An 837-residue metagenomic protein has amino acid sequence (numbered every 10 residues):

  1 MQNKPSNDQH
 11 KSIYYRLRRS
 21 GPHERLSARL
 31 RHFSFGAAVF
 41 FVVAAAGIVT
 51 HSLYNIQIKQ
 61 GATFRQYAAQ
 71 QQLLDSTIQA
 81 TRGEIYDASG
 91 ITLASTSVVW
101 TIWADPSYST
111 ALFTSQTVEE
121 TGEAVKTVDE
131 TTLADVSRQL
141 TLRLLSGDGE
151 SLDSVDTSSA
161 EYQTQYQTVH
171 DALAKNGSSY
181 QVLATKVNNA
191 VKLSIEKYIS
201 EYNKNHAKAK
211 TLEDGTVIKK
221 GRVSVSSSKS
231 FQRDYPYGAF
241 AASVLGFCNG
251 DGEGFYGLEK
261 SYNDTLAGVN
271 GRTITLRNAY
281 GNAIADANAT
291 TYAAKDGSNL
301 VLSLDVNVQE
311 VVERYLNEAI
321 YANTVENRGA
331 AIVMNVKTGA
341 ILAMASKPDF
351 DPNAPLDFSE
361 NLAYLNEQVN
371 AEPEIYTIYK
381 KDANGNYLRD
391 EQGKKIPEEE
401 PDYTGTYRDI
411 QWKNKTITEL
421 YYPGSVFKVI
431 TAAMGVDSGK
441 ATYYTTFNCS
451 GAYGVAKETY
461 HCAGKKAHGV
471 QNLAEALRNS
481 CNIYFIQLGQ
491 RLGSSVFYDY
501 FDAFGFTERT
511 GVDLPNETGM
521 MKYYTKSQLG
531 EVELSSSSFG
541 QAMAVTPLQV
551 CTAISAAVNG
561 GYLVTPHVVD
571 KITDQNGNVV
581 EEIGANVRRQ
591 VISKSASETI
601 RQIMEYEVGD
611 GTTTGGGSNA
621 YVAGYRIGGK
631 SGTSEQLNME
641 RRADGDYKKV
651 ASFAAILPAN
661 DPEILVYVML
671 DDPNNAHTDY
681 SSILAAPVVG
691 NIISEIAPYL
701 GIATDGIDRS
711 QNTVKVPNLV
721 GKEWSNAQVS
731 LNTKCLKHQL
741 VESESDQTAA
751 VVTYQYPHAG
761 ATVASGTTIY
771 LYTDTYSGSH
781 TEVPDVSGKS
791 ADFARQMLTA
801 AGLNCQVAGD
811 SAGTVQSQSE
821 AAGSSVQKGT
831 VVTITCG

Functional and structural regions predicted by a protein language model:
M1-I396, L420, S495-D502, V622 (+3 more regions): Periplasmic/cell-envelope proteins involved in peptidoglycan metabolism and beta-lactam response
I78-T81, A88, S95-V99, S178 (+23 more regions): Extracytoplasmic
A80, T127-A134, T185-N189, G252-Y256 (+15 more regions): Soluble non-cytosolic domains of exported or imported proteins
A94, W100, N278-Y292, K337-V426 (+1 more regions): Beta-lactam-recognizing serine transpeptidase/beta-lactamase-like catalytic domain environment
T141-E150, S200, N249, A267 (+12 more regions): Sec-exported extracytoplasmic/periplasmic mature domains
L152-H170, V325-T338, N448-A452, N516-T518 (+4 more regions): Acidic/histidine-enriched alpha-helical segments
I583, G624, N638, V668-G837: Ligand-recognition elements built from short beta-strands and adjacent flexible loops
